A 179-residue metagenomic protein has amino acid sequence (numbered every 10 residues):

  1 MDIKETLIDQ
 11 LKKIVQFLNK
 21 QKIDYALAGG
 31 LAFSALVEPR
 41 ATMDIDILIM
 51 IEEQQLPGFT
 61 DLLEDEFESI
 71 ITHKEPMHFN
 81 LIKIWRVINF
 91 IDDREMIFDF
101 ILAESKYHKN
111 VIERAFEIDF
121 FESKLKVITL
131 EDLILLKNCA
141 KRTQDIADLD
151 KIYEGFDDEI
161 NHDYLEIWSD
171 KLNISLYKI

Functional and structural regions predicted by a protein language model:
M1-I179: Compositionally biased terminal segments of proteins
